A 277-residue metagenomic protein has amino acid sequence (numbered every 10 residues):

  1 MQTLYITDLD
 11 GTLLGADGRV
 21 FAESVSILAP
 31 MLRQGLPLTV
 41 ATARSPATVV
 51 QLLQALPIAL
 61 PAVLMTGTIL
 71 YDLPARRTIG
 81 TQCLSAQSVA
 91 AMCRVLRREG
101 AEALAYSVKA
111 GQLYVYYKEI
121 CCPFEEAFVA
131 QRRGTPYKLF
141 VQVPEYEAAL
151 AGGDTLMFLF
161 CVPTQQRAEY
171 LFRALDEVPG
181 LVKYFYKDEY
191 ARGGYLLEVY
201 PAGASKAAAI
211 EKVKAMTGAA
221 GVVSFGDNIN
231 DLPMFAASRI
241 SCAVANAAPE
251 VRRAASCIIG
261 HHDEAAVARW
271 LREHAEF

Functional and structural regions predicted by a protein language model:
M1-L4, F21, L196-F277: Mg2+-dependent phosphoryl-transfer enzymes with acidic/Ser/Thr/Gly-rich catalytic loops
Q2-G18, M92, F235: Asp-based phosphoryl-transfer active-site loop
L13, D72, I79, R192-L196 (+1 more regions): A short acidic, helix-capping loop that chelates divalent metal ions and anchors anionic groups
R19-V129: Active-site phosphate-binding/coordination module
M31, L96, L175-D176, K214 (+1 more regions): A generic structural signal for well-ordered alpha-helical segments
L56-I58, T66, V178-P179, A237-S238 (+1 more regions): Short, structured coil segments at secondary-structure junctions
K109-V223, I229, M234: Conserved acidic, metal-coordinating active-site core of Asp-based, Mg2+-dependent phosphoryl-transfer enzymes
